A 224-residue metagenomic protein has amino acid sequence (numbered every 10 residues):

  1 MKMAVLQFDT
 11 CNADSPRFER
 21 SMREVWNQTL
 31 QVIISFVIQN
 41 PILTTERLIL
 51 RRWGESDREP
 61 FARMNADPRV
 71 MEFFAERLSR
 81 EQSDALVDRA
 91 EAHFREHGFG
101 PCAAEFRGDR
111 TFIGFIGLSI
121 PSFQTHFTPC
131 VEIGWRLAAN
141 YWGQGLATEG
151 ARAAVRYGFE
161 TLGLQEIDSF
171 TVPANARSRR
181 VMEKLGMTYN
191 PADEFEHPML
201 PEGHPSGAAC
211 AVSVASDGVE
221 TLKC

Functional and structural regions predicted by a protein language model:
M1-A13: Extreme N-terminal basic, low-complexity initiation segments that serve as generic localization/processing leaders
F8, R20-R23, C224: Cationic, low-complexity basic patches in intrinsically disordered or flexible, solvent-exposed regions
A13-D14, M22: Intrinsically disordered, low-complexity repeat tracts enriched in Pro/Ser/Thr
S15, W26-F73, P101, E105-C224: Acyl-donor (CoA/ACP) binding surface of acyl/acetyltransferases
R69-A90, G100-C102: Conserved GNAT-fold acetyl-CoA-binding loop/helix
H93-H97: Short loop/turn motifs at secondary-structure junctions and domain boundaries
